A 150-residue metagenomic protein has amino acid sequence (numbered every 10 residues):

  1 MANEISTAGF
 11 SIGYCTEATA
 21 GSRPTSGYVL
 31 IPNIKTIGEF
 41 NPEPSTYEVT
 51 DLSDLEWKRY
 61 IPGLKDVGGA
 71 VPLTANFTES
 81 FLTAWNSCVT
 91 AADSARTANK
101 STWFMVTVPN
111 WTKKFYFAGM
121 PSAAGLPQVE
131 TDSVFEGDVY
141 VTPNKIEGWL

Functional and structural regions predicted by a protein language model:
M1-G9, A95-T102: A short, compositionally biased
A2-F77, M120-V134: Solvent-exposed edge beta-strands and adjacent loop segments that serve as assembly or binding interfaces
C15, R23, W85-C88, V141: Extended hydrophobic/Leu-rich segments
I31-P32, T90-A98, S122-L126, D138-T142: Short, low-complexity, polar/charged sequence segments that are solvent-exposed and flexible
K35, K58, K65, K100 (+2 more regions): Context-gated lysine
F77-F81, I146: Acidic glycine-/aspartate-rich tracts in secreted/extracellular proteins
T83-A118: Short, acidic/charged, Gly/Pro-enriched secondary-structure junctions
M105-L150: Short beta-strand and beta-hairpin "edge-sheet" elements
